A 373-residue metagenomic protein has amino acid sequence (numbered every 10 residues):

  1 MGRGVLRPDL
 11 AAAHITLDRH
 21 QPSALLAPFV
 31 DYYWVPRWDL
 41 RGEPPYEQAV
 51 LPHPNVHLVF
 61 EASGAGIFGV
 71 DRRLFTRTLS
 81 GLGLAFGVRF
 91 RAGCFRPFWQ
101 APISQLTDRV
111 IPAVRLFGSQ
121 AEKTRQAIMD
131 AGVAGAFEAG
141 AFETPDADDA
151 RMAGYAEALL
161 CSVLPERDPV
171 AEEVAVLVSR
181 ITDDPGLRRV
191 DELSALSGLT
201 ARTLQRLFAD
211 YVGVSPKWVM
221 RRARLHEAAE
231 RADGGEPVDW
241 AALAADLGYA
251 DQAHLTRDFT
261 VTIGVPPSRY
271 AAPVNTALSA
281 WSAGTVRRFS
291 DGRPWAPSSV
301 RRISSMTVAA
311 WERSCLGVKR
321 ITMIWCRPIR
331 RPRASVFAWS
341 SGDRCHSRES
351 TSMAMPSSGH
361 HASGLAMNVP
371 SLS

Functional and structural regions predicted by a protein language model:
M1-E192, L196-A201, Y211-P216, E230-G235 (+2 more regions): Alpha-helical bundle regulatory/interaction domains
F208, M220, F259, A271: DNA major-groove recognition helix of helix-turn-helix
K217-R222, A228: Amphipathic alpha-helical "recognition" segments
S279, S290-R293, P297-T307, W311-C315 (+3 more regions): Low-acidity, Ser/Thr- and Arg-rich intrinsically disordered low-complexity segments
